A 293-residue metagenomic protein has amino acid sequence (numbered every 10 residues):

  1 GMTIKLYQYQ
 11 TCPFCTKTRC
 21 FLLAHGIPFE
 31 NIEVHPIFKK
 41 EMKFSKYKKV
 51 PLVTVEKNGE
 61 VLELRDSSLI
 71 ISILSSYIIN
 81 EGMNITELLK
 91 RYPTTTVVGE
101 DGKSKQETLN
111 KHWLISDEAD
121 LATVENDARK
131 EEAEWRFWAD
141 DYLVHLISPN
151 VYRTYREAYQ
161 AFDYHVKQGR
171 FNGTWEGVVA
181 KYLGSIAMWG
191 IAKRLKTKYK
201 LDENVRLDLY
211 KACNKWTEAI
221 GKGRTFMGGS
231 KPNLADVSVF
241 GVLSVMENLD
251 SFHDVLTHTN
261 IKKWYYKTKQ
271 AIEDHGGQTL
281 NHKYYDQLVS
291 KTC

Functional and structural regions predicted by a protein language model:
G1-N172: GST-like domain detector, emphasizing the conserved glutathione-binding G-site in the N-terminal thioredoxin-like
F21, I73, A212-K215, A219 (+1 more regions): Alpha-helical recognition domains of nuclear gene-regulatory proteins
E33-V34, S230-P232, N281-Y284: Acidic carboxylate-rich catalytic motifs and surrounding loops in phosphoryl-/glycosyl-chemistry enzymes
E100-N260: GST-like fold's C-terminal all-alpha helical module
A235, V239-C293: Long, positively charged, glycine-interspersed low-complexity recognition regions
